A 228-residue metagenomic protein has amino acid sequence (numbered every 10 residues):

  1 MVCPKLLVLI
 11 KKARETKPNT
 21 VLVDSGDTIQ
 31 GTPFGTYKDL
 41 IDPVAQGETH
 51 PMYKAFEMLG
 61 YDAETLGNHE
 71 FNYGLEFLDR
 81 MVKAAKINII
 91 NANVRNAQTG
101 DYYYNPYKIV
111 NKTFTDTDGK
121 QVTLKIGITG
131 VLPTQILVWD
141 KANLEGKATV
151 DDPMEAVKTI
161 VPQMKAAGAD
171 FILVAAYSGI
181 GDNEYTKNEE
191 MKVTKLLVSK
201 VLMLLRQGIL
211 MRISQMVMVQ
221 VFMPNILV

Functional and structural regions predicted by a protein language model:
M1-V228: Acidic, metal/ion-coordinating pockets
